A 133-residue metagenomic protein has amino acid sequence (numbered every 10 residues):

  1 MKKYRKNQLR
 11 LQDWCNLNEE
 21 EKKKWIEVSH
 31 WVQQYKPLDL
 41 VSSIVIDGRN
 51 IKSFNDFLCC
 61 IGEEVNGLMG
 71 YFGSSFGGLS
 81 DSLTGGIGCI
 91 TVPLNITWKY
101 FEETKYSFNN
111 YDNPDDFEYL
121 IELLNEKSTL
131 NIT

Functional and structural regions predicted by a protein language model:
M1-G70, G86-T133: N-terminal intrinsically disordered, low-complexity segments enriched in P/E/S/T
F57, S75-F76: Amphipathic alpha-helical interface surfaces
F76-G77, S82-G85: P-loop NTPase catalytic core of nucleic-acid-dependent motor ATPases
